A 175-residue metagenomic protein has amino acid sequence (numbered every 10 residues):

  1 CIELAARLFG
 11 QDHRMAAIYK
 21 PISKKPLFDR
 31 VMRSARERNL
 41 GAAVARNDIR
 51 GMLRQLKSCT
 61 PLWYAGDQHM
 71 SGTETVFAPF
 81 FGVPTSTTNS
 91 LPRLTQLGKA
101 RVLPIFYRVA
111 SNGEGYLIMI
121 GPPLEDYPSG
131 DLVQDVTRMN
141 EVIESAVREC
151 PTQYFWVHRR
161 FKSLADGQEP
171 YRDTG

Functional and structural regions predicted by a protein language model:
C1-N47, H69-T75, P79: Catalytic core of membrane glycerolipid acyltransferases/transacylases, capturing the structured, soluble-facing
Q11-D12, R46-G175: Non-catalytic C-terminal accessory region of glycerolipid acyltransferases and related lyso-lipid remodeling enzymes
